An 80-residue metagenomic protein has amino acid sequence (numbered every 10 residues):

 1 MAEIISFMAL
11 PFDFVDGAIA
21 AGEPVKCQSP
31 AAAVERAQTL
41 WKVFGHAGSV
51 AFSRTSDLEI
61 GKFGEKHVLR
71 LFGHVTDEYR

Functional and structural regions predicted by a protein language model:
M1, S6-M8, E35, H46 (+2 more regions): Generic detection of intrinsically disordered/low-complexity segments and helix-coil linkers/edges
M1-A21: Short aromatic-glycine-(Arg/Gly/Cys) micro-motifs in beta-strand/loop hairpins
P11-F12, A37-T39, L58: Intrinsically disordered, low-complexity boundary segments flanking structured domains
E23-V25: Beta-strand-rich interaction surfaces with strong enrichment in secreted/lumenal proteins
C27-G48: A short, charged, amphipathic alpha-helix used as a generic interaction element across diverse proteins
W41-R80: Short, mixed-charge low-complexity intrinsically disordered segments
